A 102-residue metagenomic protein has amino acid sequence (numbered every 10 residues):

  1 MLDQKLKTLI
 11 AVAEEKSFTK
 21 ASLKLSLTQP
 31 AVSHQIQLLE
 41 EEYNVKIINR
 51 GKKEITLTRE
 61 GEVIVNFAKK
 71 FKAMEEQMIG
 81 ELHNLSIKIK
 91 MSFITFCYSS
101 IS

Functional and structural regions predicted by a protein language model:
L2-T8, Q29, G61, S92: The N-cap/first-turn positions of alpha helices within or immediately adjacent to helix-turn-helix DNA-binding domains
I10-L27: Short helix-boundary/capping micro-motifs
S17-F18, I36, R50: Helix-turn-helix DNA-binding elements, focusing on the entry/boundary residues of the two helices that contact DNA
K24-L25, I36, Y43, I64: Core residues of bacterial helix-turn-helix
E40-L57: A short LG(V/I)-centered, amphipathic sequence patch enriched for acidic residue(s) preceding the LG motif
E42-Y43, I64-S86: Alpha-helical linker/hinge and terminal dimerization helices associated with HTH transcriptional regulators
G80, S86-S102: N-terminal winged-helix
